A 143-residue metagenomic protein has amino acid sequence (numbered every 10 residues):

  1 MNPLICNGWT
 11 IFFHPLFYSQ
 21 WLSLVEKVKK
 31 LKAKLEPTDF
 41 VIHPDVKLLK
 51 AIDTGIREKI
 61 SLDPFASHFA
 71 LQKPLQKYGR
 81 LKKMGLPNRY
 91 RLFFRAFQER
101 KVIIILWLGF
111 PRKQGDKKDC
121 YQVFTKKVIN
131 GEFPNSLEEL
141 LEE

Functional and structural regions predicted by a protein language model:
M1-F12, E26, L75-E143: Enriched for short, Lys/Arg-rich terminal
M1-P44, L48-L49: N-terminal "first-domain core" detector
S23, K27-K30, L62, A66 (+1 more regions): A structural signal for alpha-helix termini and helix-coil/disorder junctions
V28, K32-L35, S67, L71 (+1 more regions): Secondary-structure transition/capping residues
L35-D39, A70, P74, Y78 (+1 more regions): Residue-level signal for alpha-helical context at structural boundaries
P44-L62, G131-S136: A short, hydrophobic secondary-structure junction motif
T54-G85: A short, surface-exposed loop/turn module that caps and links secondary-structure elements
